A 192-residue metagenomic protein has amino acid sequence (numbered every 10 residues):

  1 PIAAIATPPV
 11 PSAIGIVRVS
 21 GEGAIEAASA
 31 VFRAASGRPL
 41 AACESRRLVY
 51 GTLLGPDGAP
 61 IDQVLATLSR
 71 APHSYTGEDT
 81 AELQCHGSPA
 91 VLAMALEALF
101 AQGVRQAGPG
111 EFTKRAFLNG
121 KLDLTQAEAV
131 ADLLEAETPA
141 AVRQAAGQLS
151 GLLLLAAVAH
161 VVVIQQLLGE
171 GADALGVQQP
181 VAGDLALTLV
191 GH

Functional and structural regions predicted by a protein language model:
P1-R143, G147, G151: A glycine-rich (often HGG/GG-containing) alpha/beta subdomain
L155-H192: N-terminal low-complexity segments that are often proline-rich with Ser/Thr-Pro
